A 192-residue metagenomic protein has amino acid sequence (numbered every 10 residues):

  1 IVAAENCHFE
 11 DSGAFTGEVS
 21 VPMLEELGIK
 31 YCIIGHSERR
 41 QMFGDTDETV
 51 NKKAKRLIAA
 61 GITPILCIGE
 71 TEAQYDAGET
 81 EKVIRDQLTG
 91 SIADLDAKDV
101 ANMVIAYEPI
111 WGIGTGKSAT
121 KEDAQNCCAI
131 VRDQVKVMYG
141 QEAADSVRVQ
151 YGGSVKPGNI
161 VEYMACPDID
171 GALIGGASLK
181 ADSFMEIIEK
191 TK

Functional and structural regions predicted by a protein language model:
I1-K192: Active-site loop-to-helix "anion-binding N-cap" substructures in soluble metabolic enzymes
